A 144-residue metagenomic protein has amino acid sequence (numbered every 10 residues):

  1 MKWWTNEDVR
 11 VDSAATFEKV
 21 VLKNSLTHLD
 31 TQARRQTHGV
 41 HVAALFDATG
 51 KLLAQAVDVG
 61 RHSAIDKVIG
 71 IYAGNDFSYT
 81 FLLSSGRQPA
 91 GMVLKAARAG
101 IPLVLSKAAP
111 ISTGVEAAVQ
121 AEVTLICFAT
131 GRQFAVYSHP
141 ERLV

Functional and structural regions predicted by a protein language model:
M1-A43, D47-A54: Intrinsically disordered, low-complexity regions enriched in acidic/Ser/Thr/Pro/Gln residues
V57-D58: Residue-level structural signal for beta-strand termini and adjacent loop
R61-V136: Feature captures the catalytic cores and cofactor-binding loops of soluble hydro-lyases/lyases that act on carboxylate
S138-L143: Conserved phosphate-handling catalytic cores of large alpha/beta enzymes
